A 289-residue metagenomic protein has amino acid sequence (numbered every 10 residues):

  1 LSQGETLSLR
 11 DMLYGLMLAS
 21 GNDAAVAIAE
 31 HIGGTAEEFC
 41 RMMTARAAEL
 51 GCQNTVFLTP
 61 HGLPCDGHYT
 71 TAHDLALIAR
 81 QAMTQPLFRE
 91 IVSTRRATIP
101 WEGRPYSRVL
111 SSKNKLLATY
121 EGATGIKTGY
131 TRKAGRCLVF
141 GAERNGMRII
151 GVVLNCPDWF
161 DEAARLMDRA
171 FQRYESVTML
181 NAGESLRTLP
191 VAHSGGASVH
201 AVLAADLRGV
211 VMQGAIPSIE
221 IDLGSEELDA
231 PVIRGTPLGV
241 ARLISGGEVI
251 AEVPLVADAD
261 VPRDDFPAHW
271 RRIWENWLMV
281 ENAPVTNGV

Functional and structural regions predicted by a protein language model:
L1-H73, L77-P86: Active-site-adjacent loops and short helices of periplasmic peptidoglycan-processing enzymes
C52-Q53, P64-V289: Domain-terminus/edge residues, biased toward the C-terminal soluble/receptor-binding domains of extracytoplasmic
